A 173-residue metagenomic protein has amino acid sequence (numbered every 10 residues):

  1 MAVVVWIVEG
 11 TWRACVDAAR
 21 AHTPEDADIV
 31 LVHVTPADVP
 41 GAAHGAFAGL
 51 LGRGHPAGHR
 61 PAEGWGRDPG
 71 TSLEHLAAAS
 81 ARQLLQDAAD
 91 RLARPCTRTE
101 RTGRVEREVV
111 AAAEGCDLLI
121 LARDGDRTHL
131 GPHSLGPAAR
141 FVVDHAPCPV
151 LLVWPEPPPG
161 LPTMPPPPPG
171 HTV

Functional and structural regions predicted by a protein language model:
M1-R67, H145, P155-P158, P169-V173: Small/aliphatic-rich secondary-structure junction motif
G10-T11, A21, P69-A79, Q83 (+2 more regions): Structural beta-alpha unit
W12-V16, V105, L135: Amphipathic coiled-coil/heptad-repeat helices and related helical stalk/stem segments that mediate oligomerization
V30-V32, T97-R101, L151-V153: General small-molecule cofactor/ligand-binding pocket signal
H55-S80, T128: A short acidic, glycine-rich active-site loop that binds or catalyzes chemistry on phosphate/adenosine moieties
L118-D144, P159-P162: Glycine-rich, Arg-bearing micro-motifs that act as flexible, cationic patches
A122, V150-P155: Short beta-strand elements of ligand-binding domains
